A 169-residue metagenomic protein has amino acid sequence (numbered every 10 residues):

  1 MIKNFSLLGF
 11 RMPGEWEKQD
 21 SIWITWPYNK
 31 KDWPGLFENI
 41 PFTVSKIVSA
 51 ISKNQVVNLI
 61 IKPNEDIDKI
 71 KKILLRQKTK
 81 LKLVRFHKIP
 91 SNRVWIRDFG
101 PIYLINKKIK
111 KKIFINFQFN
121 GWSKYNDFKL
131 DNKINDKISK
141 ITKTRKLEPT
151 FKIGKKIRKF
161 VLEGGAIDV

Functional and structural regions predicted by a protein language model:
M1-V169: The feature marks the mature, well-folded catalytic cores of soluble enzymes
